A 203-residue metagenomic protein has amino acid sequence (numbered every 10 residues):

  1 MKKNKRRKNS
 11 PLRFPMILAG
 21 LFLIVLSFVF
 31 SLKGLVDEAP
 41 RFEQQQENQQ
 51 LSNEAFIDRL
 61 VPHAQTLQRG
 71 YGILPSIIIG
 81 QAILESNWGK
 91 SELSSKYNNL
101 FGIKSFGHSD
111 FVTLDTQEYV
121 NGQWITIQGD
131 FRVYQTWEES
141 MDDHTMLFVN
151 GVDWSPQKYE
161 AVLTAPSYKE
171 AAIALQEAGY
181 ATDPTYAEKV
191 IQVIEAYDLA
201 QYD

Functional and structural regions predicted by a protein language model:
M1-L84, W88-D203: Catalytic cores of secreted/periplasmic lytic hydrolases that degrade extracellular macromolecules
